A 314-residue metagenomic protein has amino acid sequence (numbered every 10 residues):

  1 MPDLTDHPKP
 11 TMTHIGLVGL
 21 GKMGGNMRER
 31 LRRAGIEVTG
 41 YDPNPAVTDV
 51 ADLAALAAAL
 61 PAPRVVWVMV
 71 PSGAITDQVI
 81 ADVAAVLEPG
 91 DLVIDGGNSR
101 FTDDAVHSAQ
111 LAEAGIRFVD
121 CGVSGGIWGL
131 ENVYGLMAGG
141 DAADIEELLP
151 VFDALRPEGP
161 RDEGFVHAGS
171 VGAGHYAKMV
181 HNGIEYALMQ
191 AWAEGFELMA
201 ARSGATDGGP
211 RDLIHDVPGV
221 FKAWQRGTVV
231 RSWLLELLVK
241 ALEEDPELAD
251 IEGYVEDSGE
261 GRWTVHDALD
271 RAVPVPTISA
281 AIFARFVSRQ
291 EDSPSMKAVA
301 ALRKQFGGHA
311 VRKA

Functional and structural regions predicted by a protein language model:
P2-R64, G90, I127-G129, K304: NAD(P)+-binding Rossmann beta1-loop-alpha1 motif at the extreme N-terminus of oxidoreductases
I15, D77-V79, R100-E197: Rossmann-fold dinucleotide-binding core
V18, Y41, M69, D95-G97 (+2 more regions): Structural motif
A34, A114, R271: Conserved dinucleotide-binding and phosphotransfer motif residues
V38, F118-V119, V275: Hydrophobic beta-strand scaffold residues
P43-V106, A112, L130-G140: Rossmann-like NAD(P)-binding element
M137-G139, E147, P160-R161, F165 (+1 more regions): Helical "substrate-binding/catalytic lid" subdomain of Rossmann-like NAD(P)-dependent dehydrogenases/reductases
